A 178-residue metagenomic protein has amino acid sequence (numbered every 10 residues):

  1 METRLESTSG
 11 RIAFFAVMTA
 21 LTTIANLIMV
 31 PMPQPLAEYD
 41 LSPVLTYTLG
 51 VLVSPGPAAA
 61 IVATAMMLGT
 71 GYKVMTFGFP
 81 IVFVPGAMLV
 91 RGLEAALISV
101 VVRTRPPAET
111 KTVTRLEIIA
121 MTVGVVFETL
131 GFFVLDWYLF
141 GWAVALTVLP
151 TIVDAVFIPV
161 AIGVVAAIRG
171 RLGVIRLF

Functional and structural regions predicted by a protein language model:
M1-F178: Loop-helix junctions at membrane interfaces
